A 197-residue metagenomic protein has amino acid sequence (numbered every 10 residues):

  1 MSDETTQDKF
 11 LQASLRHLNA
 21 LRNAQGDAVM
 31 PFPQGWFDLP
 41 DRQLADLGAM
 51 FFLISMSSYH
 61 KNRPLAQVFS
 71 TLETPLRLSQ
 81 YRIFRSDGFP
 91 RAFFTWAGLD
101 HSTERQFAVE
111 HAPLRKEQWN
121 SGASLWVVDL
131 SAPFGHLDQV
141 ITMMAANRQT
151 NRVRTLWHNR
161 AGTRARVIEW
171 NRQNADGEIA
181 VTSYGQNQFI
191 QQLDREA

Functional and structural regions predicted by a protein language model:
M1, F69-P75, M143-R148: Short linear motifs in intrinsically disordered
S2-V68, Q188-A197: Short amphipathic alpha-helix that is part of the acyltransferase structural core
S70-I83, D100-H101: A short helix-loop-beta-strand connector motif used in the catalytic cores of GNAT acetyltransferases and, in some
Y81-R85, R154-L156: Cytosolic beta-strand hydrophobic patch enriched in CBS
I83-G98: Conserved beta-strand in the GNAT
H101-E178: Acyl-donor binding region in acyl/amide transferases
N171-A197: Hydrophobic secondary-structure block in the mid-to-C-terminal portion of proteins
